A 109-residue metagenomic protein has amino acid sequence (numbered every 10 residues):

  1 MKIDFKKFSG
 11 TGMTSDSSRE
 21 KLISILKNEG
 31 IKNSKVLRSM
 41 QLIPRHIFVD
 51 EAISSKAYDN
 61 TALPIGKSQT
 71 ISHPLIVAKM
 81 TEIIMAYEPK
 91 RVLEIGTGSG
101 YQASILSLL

Functional and structural regions predicted by a protein language model:
K2-L93, Y101, I105-L109: Class I SAM-dependent transferase core
G98: Conserved glycine-rich SAM-binding loop
